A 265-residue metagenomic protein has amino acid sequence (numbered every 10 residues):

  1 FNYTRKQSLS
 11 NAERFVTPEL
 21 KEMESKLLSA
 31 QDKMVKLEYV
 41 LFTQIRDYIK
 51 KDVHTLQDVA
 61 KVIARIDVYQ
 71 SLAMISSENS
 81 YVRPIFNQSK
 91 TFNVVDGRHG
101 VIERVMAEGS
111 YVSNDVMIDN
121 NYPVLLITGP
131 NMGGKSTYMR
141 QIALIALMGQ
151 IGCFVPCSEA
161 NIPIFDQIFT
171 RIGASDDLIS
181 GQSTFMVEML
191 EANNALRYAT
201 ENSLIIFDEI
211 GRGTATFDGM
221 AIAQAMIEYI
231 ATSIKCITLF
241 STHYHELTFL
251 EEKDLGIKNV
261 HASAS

Functional and structural regions predicted by a protein language model:
F1-V62, Q88: A conserved P-loop NTPase coupling/switch region
N2-E13, L20, Y69-S265: ATPase nucleotide-binding head domains, primarily ABC-like/P-loop NTPase cores
K51, R65, I145-A146: Well-ordered, non-transmembrane segments within structured domains
T55-S77: Interdomain "pre-motor" coupling segment immediately N-terminal to P-loop NTPase/helicase cores
